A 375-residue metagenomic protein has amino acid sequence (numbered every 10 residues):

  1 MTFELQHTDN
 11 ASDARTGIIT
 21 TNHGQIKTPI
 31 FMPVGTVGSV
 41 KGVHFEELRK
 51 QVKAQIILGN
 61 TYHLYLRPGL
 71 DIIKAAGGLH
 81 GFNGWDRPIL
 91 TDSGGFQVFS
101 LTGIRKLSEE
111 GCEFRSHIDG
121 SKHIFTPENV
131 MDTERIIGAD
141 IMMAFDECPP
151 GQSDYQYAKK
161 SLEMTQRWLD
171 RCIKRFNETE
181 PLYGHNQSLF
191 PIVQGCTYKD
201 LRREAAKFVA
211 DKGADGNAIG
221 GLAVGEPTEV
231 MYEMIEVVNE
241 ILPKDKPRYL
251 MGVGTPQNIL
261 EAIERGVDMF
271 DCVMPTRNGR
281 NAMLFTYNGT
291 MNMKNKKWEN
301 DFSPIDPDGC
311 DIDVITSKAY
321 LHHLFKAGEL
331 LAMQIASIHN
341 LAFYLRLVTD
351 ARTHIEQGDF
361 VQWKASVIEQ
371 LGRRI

Functional and structural regions predicted by a protein language model:
M1-L182, K296-E299: Non-catalytic, usually N-terminal nucleic-acid engagement modules in DNA/RNA processing proteins
M1-T20, I26-P33, K41-G42, D146-Q152 (+1 more regions): C-terminal extensions of enzymes
G24, I57, D92, E134 (+5 more regions): Conserved, mostly hydrophobic/aromatic
Y65, P150-G151, G225-E226, N278-G279 (+1 more regions): Short secondary-structure capping/turn micro-motifs that flank functional sites
N129, T133-I136, K160, M164-R171 (+5 more regions): A non-catalytic, amphipathic alpha-helix used as a structural packing/dimerization or gating element in enzyme scaffolds
G138, L169, I173-F176, E180 (+4 more regions): Structural signal for hydrophobic packing residues in well-ordered secondary-structure cores of soluble enzyme domains
Q152-Y155, K159, G216-L222, L330-M333: Glycine- and acidic
E163-Q166, T179, G184-I305: Glycine-rich phosphate/ribose-binding loops and adjacent secondary-structure elements that form binding surfaces
